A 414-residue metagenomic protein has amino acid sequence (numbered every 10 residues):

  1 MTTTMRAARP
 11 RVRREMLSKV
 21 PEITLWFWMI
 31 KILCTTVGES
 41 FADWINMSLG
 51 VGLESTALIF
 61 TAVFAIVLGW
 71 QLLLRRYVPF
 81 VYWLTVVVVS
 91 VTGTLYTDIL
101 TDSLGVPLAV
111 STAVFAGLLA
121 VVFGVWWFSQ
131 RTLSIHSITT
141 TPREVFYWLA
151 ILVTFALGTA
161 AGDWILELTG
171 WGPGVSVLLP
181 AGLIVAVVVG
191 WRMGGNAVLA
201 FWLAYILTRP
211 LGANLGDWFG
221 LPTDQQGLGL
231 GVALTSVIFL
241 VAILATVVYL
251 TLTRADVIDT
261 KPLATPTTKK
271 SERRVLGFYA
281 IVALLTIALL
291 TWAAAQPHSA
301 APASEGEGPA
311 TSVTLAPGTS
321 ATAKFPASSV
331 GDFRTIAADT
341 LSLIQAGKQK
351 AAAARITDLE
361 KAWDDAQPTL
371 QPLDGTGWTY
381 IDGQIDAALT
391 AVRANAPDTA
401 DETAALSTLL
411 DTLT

Functional and structural regions predicted by a protein language model:
M1-V20: Short, Lys/Arg-rich, polar N-terminal cytosolic tail immediately upstream of the first transmembrane signal-anchor
R11-L17, A65-F80, D98, F123-T139 (+3 more regions): C-terminal ends of transmembrane helices
K31-I32, T36, S40-N46, Q71 (+6 more regions): A structural feature that tracks compact, well-ordered secondary-structure segments with a strong bias toward
S48-V63, L84, G105-A120, A161 (+2 more regions): Structural signature of hydrophobic alpha-helical transmembrane segments
R76-P142, F146: Hydrophobic, ordered structural segments
V257-E272: Membrane-interfacial, low-structure loops and terminal tails that flank and connect transmembrane helices in multi-pass
K269-A295: Internal/C-terminal transmembrane anchor helices
P309-T414: Mature extracytoplasmic or organellar-lumen-exposed domains after removal of signal/transit peptides
